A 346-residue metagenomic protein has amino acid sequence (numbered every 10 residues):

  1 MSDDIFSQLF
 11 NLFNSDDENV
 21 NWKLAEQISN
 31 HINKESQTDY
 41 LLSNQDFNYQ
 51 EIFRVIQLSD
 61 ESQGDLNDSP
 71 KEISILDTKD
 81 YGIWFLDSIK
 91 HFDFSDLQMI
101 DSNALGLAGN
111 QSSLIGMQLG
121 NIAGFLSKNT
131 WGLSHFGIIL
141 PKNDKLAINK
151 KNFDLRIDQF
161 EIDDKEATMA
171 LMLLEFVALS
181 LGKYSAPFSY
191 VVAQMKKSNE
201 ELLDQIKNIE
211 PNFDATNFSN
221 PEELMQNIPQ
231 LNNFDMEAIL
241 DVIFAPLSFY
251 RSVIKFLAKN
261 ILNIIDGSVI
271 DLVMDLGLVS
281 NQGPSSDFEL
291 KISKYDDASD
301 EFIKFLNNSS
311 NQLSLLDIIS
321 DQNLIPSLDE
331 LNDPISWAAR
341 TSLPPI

Functional and structural regions predicted by a protein language model:
M1-K90, N308-I346: N-terminal low-structure segments adjacent to metalloprotease catalytic domains across cellular compartments
L12-E26, L133-I148, T216-E222: Acidic, low-complexity proline/glycine-rich segments
Q50-K151: Auxiliary, metal-adjacent structural segments of Zn-dependent hydrolase domains
L114, N152-L173: Short pre-active-site segment immediately N-terminal to the catalytic Zn-binding motif
A167-L181, F249, V253: Solvent-exposed aromatic/hydrophobic patches embedded in short alpha-helical segments
E175-A193: Catalytic Zn2+-binding segment of zinc metalloproteases
Y190-I239, I243: Acidic/histidine-rich catalytic neighborhood
M236-I346: Pan-zinc metallopeptidase signature
